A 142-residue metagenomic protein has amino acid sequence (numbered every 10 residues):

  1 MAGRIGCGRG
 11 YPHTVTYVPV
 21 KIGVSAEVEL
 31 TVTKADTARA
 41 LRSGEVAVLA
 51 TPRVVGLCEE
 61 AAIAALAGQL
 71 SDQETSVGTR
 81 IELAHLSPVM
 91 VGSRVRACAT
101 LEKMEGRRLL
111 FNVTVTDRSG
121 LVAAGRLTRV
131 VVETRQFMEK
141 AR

Functional and structural regions predicted by a protein language model:
T16-A50: Catalytic strand-loop segment that frames the active site of acyl-thioester-processing enzymes
K21-E27, R80, R94-R96, R108-L110 (+1 more regions): Intrinsic-disorder/low-complexity, polar/charged segments enriched in Ser/Thr/Lys/Arg/Asp/Glu/Gln
E45, L49-R53, M90, L110: Residues at secondary-structure transition points
G56-E60, A64: Short, residue-level hotspots on alpha-helical faces of the histone-fold and other alpha-helical interaction modules
I63-R96: Hydrophobic beta-strand-centered segment that forms part of the acyl-chain substrate-binding groove
M90-V91, L101-R142: HotDog/MaoC-like acyl-thioester-processing domains
